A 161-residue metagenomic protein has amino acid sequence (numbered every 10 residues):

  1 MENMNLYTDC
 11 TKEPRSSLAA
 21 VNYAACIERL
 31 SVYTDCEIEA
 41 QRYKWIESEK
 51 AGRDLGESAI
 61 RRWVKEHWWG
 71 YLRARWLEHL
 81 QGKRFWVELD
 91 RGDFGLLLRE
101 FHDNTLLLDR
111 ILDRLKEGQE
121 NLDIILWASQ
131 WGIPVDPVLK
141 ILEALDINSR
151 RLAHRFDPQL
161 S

Functional and structural regions predicted by a protein language model:
E2-S161: Polar low-complexity intrinsically disordered regions
